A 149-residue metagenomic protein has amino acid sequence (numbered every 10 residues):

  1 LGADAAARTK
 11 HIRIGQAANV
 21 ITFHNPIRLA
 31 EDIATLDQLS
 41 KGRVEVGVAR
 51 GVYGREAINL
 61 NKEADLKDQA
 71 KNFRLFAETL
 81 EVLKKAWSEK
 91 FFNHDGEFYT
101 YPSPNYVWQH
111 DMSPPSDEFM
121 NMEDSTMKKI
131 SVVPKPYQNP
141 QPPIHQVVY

Functional and structural regions predicted by a protein language model:
L1-I14, N139-P142: N-terminal beta1-alpha1-beta2 module of alpha/beta enzyme domains
I12, A17, G47-G51: Core alpha/beta catalytic barrel or barrel-like domain that forms the active/cofactor pocket in diverse metabolic
G15-H24, K67: The substrate-binding groove and active-site-proximal loops of carbohydrate-active enzymes, especially glycoside
N25-Y149: Internal, glycine-rich beta/alpha segment that forms the wall or movable "lid" of small-molecule/cofactor binding
